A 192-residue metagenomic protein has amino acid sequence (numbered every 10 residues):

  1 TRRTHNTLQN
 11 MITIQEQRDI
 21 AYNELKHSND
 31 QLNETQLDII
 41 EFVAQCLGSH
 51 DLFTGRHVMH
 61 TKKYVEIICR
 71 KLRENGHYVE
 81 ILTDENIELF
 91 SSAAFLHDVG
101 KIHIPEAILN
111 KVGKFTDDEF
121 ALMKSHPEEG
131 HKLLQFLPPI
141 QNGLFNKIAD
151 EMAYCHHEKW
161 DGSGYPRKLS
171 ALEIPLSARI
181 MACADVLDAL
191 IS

Functional and structural regions predicted by a protein language model:
R2-H5, E106: Short helix-terminus and kink motifs of transmembrane alpha helices, predominantly at the cytoplasmic interface
T4-L25, L32: Heptad-repeat alpha-helical coiled-coil signal-transmission segments
Y22, H27-S192: Histidine- and acidic-residue-rich, metal-dependent catalytic cores
